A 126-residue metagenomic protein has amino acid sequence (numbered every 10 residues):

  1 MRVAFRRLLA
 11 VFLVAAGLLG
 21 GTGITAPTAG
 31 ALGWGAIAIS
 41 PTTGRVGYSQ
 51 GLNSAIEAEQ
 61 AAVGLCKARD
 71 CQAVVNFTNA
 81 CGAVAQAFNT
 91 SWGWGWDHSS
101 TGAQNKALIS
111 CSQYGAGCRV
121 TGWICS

Functional and structural regions predicted by a protein language model:
R2-S126: Helix-coil modules at protein/domain termini and other flexible surface or pore-lining loops, especially C-terminal
